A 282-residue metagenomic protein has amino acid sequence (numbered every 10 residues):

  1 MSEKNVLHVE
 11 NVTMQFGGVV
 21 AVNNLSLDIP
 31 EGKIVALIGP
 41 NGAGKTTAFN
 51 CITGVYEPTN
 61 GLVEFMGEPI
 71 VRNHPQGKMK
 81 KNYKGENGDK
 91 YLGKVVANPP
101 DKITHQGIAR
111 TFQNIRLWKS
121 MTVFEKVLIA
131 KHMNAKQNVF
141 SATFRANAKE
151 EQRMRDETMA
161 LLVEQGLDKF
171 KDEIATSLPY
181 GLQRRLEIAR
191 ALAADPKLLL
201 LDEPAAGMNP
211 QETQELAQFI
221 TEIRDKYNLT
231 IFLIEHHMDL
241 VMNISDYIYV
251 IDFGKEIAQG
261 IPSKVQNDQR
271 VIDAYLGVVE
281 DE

Functional and structural regions predicted by a protein language model:
S2-E282: Glycine-rich phosphate-binding loops of nucleotide-dependent enzymes
